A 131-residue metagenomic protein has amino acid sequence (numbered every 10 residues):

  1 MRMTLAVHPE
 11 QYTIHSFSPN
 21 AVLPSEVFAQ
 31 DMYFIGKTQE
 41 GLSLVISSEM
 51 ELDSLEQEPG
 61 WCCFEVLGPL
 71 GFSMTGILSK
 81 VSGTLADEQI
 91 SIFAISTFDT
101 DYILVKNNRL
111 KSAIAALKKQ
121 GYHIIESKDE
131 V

Functional and structural regions predicted by a protein language model:
M1-E88, S112-V131: Regulatory modules associated with amino-acid/nitrogen control
G41-I46, T100-K106: A generic structural motif
E88-I103, R109-K111, K128-V131: A cross-kingdom feature marking solvent-exposed beta-strand/loop segments within repeated, beta-rich binding/scaffold
